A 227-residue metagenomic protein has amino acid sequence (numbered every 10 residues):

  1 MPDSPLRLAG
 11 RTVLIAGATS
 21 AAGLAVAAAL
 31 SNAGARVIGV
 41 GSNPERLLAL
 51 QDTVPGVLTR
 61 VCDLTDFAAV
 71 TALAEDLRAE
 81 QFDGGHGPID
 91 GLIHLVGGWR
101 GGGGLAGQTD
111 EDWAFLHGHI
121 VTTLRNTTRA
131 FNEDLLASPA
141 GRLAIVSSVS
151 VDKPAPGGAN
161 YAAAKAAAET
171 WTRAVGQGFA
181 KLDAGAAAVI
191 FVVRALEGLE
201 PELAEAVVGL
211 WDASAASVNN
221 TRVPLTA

Functional and structural regions predicted by a protein language model:
T12, T19-S20: Conserved glycine-rich cofactor-binding loop
A16, G87-G98, I120, I145 (+1 more regions): Rossmann-fold scaffold of SDR-type NAD(P)-dependent oxidoreductases
A33-A49: Conserved glycine-rich Rossmann-like NAD(P)H-binding loop of the short-chain dehydrogenase/reductase
T53-A68: Rossmann-fold cofactor-recognition segment
A69-A72, F115-G118, T122-A130: Conserved mid-core alpha-helix of short-chain dehydrogenase/reductase
T71, F82-P88, G97-A114, G157: Conserved mid-core segment of classical short-chain dehydrogenase/reductases
G104-L116, T123-R125, L136-K181, V192: Catalytic loop of short-chain dehydrogenase/reductase
Q177-A227: C-terminal helical subdomain
